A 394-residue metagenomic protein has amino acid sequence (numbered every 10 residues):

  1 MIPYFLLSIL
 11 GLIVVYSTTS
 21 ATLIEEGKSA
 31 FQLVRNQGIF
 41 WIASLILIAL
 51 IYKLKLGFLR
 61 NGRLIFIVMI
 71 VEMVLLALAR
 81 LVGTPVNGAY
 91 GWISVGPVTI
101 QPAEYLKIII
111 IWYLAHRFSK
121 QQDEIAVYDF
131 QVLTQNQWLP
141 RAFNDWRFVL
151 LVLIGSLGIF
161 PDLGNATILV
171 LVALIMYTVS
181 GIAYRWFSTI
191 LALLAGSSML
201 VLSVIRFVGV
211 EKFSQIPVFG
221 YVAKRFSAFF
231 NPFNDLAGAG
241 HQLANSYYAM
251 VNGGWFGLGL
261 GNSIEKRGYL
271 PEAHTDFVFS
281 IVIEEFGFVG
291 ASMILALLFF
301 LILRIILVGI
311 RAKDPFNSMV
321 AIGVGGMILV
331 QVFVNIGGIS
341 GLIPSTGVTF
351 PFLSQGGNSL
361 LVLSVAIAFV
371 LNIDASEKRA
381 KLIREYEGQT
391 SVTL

Functional and structural regions predicted by a protein language model:
M1, L7, I13-F160, I336 (+3 more regions): Membrane-helix boundary/helix-loop-helix interface segments in multi-pass membrane proteins
I39-L47, E285-I305: Hydrophobic alpha-helical transmembrane segments
W41-S44, Y105-A115, L169-A173, A296-F299 (+2 more regions): Alpha-helical transmembrane segments of multi-pass membrane proteins
I46-G57, L114-D123, L174-A183, F300-G309 (+1 more regions): Structural signal for the C-terminal ends of transmembrane alpha-helices and the immediately following loop
L64-I67, R147-G155, L163-S214: Hydrophobic alpha-helical segments of polytopic membrane proteins
V86, L191-F288: Hydrophobic, glycine- and aromatic-enriched re-entrant/interface helices and adjoining loop segments
T167-W186, I264-G287, G347-L361: Interfacial segments of multi-pass membrane proteins
L307-T346, L353: Loop-to-helix entry and N-terminal half of a specific, functionally important transmembrane alpha helix in multi-pass
